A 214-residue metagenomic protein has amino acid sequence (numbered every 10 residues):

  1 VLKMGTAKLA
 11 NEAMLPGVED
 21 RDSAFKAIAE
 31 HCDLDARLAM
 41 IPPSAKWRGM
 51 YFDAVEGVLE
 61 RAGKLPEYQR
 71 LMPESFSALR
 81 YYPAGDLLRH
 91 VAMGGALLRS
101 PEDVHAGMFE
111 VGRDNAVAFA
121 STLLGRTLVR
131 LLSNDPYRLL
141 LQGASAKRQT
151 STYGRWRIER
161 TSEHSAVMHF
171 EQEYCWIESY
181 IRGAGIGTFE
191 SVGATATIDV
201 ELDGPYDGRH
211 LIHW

Functional and structural regions predicted by a protein language model:
V1-D86, G95-A96: Terminal low-complexity, intrinsically disordered regions
L2-R21, F25-H31, L38, P42 (+2 more regions): Short terminal or interdomain "cap/linker" segment that borders an active site or interface and mediates
D20-D22, D33-D35, D53, D86 (+6 more regions): Acidic-enriched, low-complexity/disordered segments with a strong bias for Aspartate over Glutamate
K64, Q69-Y174: Amphipathic interaction/junction segments at domain boundaries or subunit interfaces
L128, T188-F189: Juxtamembrane/interface motifs at transmembrane-helix termini
